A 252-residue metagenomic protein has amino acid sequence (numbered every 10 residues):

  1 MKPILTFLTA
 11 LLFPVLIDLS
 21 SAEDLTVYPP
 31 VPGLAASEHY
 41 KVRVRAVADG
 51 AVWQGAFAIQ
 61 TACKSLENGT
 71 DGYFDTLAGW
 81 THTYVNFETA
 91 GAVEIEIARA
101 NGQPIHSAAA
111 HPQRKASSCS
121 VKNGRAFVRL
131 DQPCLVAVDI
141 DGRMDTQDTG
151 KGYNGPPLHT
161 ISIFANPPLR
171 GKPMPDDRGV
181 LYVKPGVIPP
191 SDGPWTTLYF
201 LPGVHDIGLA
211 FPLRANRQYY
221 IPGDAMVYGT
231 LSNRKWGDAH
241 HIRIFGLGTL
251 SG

Functional and structural regions predicted by a protein language model:
M1-I4: Positively charged n-region of N-terminal signal peptides that target proteins for export
T6-D18: Bacterial N-terminal signal peptides
E23-G179: Beta-strand-enriched, solvent-exposed domains that form extended recognition/catalytic surfaces
V128-L130, P190-G193, H205-Q218, M226-F245 (+1 more regions): Extracellular beta-strand-rich solenoid/capping regions of secreted or surface-exposed proteins that bind or remodel
L135-A137, T196-L198, Q218, A225: Structural motif
G142, P202-V204, G223-A225, G248: A mature extracytoplasmic/lumenal domain signature
P167-R217: N-terminal domain-start segments of secreted/luminal proteins
Y199-F200, Y220-I221, L231: Short hydrophobic beta-strand that contains or immediately precedes a catalytic carboxylate
